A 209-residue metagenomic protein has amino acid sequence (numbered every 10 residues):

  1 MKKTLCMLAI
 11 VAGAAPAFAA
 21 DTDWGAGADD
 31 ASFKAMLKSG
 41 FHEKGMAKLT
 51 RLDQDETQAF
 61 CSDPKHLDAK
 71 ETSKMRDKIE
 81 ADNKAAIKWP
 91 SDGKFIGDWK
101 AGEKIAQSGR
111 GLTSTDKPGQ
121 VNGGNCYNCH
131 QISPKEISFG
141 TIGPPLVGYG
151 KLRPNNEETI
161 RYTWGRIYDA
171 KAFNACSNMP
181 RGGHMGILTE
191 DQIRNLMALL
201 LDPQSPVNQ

Functional and structural regions predicted by a protein language model:
T4-G13: Sec-dependent N-terminal signal peptides
G13-L112, R166, L199-Q209: Post-cleavage N-terminal segment of exported redox proteins
D23-W24, A28, S32-F33, L37-H42 (+3 more regions): Extracytoplasmic electron-transfer domains, predominantly the class I c-type cytochrome c fold
S114-Q120: Short, flexible, mixed-charge glycine/proline-rich loop motifs that serve as phosphate/nucleic-acid-contacting
G123: Residues immediately within or flanking Cys/His clusters that coordinate Zn2+ in small zinc-binding modules
